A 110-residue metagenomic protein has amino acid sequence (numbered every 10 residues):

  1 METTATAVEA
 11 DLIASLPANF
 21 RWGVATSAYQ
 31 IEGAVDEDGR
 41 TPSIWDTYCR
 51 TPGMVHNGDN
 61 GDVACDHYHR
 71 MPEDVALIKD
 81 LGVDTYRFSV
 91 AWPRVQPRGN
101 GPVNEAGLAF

Functional and structural regions predicted by a protein language model:
M1-F110: Non-catalytic accessory regions flanking glycosidase/transglycosidase catalytic cores in CAZymes
